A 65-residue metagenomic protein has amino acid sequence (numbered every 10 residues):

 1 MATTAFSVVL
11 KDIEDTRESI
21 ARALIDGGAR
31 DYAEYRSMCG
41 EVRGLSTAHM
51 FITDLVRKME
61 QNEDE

Functional and structural regions predicted by a protein language model:
M1-G27: N-terminal acidic leader/helix
A29-E60: Short, charge-rich amphipathic interface segments used for partner binding and complex assembly
Q61-E65: Short acidic DE-rich linear segments
